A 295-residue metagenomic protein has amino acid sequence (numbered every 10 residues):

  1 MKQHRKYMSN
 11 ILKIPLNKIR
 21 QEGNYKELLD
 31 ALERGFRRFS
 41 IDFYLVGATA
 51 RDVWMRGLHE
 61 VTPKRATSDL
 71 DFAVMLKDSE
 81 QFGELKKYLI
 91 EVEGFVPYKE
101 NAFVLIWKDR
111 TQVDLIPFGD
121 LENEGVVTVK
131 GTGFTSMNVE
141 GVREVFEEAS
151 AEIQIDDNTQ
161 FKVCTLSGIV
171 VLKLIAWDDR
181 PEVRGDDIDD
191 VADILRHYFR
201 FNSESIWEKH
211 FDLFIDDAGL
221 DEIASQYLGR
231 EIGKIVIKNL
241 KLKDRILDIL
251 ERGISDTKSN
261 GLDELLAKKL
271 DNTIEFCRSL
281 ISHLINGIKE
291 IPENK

Functional and structural regions predicted by a protein language model:
M1-K295: Compositionally biased terminal segments of proteins
